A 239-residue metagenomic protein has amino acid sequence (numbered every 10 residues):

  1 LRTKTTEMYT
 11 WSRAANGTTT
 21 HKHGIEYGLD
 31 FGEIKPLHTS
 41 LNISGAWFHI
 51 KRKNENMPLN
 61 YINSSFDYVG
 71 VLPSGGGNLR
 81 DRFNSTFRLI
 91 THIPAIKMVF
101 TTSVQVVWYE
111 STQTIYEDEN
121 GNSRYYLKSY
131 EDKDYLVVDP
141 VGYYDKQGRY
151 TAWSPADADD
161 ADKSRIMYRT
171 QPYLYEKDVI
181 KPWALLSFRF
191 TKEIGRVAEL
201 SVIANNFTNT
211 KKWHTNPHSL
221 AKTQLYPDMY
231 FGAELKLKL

Functional and structural regions predicted by a protein language model:
L1-N16, G24-G28, Y144, T170 (+2 more regions): Outer-membrane beta-barrel proteins, especially TonB-dependent receptors
E7-A14, F66-P73, Y168-L174, P182-A184 (+1 more regions): Extracytoplasmic loops and strand-loop junctions of Gram-negative outer membrane beta-barrel proteins
E7-G121: Gram-negative outer-membrane beta-barrel transporters
G17-T19, G77, D178, P182 (+1 more regions): Residue-level "hotspot" positions that anchor or transmit function at local structural transition points
H23, F83, A184, A198 (+1 more regions): Exposed loop/turn and edge beta-strand positions of beta-sandwich/beta-sheet ligand-binding modules
E26-D30, T86-I90, R189-T191, I203 (+1 more regions): Outer-membrane beta-barrel architecture
D81, F188, P227: Short acidic-hydrophobic sequence patches enriched in Asp/Glu that either
W108-Q171, K181, T191-L239: C-terminal beta-signal and adjacent terminal beta-strands/loops of Gram-negative outer-membrane beta-barrel proteins
